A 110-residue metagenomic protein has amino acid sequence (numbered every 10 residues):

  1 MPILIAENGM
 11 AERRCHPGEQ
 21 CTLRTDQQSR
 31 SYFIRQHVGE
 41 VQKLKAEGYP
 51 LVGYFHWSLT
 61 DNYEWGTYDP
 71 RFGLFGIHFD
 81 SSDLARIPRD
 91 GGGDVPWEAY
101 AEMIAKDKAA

Functional and structural regions predicted by a protein language model:
M1-A110: Non-catalytic scaffold segments within catalytic domains of secreted glycoside hydrolases
